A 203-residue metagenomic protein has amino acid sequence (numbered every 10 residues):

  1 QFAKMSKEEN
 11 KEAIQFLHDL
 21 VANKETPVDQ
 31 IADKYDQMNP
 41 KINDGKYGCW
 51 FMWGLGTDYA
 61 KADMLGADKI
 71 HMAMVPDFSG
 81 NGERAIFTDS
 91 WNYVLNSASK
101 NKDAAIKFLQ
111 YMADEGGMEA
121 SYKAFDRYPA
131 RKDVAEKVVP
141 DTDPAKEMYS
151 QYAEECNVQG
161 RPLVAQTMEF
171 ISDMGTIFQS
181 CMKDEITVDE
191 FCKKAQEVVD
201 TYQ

Functional and structural regions predicted by a protein language model:
Q1-E12, A62-M64, D77-I86, E136-D143: Short, solvent-exposed loop/beta-turn-alpha elements that line the ligand-binding surface or hinge of extracytoplasmic
F2-I31, V75: Glycine-centered hinge/linker elements that transmit conformational signals in sensory and ligand-binding systems
N23-E25, A62-D126, T176-Q179: Extracytoplasmic/periplasmic substrate-recognition and gating elements
V28-N43: Short helix-initiation/N-cap motifs at beta->coil->alpha
Y35, F51-T57, W91: Beta->alpha turn/N-cap motifs
I42, T187-V199: Short, well-structured alpha-helical segments that form the helix of a local strand-helix-strand
N43-W53: Alpha-to-beta junction loops
A73, Y122-T176, S180: Long, aromatic- and glycine/proline-rich binding clefts that accommodate carbohydrate-like moieties
